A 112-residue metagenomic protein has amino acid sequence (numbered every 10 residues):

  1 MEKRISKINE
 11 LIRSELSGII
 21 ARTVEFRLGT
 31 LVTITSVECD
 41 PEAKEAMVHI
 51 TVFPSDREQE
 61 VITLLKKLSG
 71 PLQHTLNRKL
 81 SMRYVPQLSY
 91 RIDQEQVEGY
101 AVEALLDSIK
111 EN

Functional and structural regions predicted by a protein language model:
M1-E45, T51-N112: Charge-rich, low-complexity N-terminal segments
